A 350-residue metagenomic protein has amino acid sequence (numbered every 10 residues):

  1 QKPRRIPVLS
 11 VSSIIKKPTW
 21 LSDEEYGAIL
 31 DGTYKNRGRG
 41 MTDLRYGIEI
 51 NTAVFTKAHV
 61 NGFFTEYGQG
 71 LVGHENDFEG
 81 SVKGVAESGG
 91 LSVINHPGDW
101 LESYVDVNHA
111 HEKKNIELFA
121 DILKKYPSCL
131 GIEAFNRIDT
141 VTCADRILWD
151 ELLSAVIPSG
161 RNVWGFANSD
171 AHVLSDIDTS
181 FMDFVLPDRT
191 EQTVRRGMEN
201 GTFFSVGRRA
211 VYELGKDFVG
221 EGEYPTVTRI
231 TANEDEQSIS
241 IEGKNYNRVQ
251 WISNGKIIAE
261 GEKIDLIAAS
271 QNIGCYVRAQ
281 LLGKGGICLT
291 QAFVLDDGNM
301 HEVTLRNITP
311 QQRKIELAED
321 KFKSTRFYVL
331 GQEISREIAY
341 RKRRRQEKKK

Functional and structural regions predicted by a protein language model:
Q1-H109, P127, E133-W149, F166-H172 (+4 more regions): A metal-dependent hydrolase metal-coordination microenvironment
K2, V156-G165, S169-K348: C-terminal functional module detector
S22, E112-D121: Cysteine protease catalytic core and zymogen-processing segment of caspase-like enzymes
T33-K35, F119-L123, S154-V156: Short, flexible, glycine/charge-rich loop motifs used to bind or transfer phosphoryl groups or to couple energy/partner
V85-E87, L123-S128, S270-I273: Flexible, charged surface loops at secondary-structure boundaries
Y104-N115, I177-P187: Short, surface-exposed, charged loop/turn segments at secondary-structure junctions
F119, K124-E133, Y212-D217: Catalytic pocket-lining loop regions of alpha/beta-barrel enzymes, especially the amidohydrolase/enolase/GH5 lineages
A120, I147-A155, F184: Surface-exposed substrate-engagement region within the catalytic domains of secreted or surface-exposed extracellular
